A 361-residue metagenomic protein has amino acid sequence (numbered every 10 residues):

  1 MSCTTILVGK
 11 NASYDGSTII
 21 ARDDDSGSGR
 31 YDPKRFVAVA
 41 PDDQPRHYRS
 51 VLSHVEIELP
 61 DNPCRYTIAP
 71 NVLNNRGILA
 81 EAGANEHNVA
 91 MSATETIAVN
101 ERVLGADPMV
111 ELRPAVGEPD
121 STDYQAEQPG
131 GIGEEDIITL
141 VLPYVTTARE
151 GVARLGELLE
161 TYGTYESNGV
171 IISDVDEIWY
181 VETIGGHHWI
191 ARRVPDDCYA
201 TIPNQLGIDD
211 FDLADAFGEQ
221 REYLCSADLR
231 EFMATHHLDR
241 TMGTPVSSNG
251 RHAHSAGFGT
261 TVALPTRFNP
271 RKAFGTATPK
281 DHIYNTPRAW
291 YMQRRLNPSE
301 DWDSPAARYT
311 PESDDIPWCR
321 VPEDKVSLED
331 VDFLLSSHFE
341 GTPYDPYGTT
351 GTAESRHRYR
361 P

Functional and structural regions predicted by a protein language model:
S2-E134, R154-Y309, P317: A contiguous strand-loop segment
E135-D136, R149: A structural signal for well-ordered alpha-helical segments within the folded catalytic domains of diverse enzymes
I138-Y144: Short, well-ordered beta-strand elements within core beta-sheets of diverse protein domains
Y144-E150: Short, charged, surface-exposed loops that flank catalytic or proteolytic processing sites
A306, E312, P317-P322, S327 (+1 more regions): Mid-to-C-terminal functional-domain signal that highlights helix-capping/loop sites within ligand-binding modules
E340-P361: Substrate-recognition/cap regions that form aromatic- and gly/pro-loop-enriched pockets for small-molecule ligands
